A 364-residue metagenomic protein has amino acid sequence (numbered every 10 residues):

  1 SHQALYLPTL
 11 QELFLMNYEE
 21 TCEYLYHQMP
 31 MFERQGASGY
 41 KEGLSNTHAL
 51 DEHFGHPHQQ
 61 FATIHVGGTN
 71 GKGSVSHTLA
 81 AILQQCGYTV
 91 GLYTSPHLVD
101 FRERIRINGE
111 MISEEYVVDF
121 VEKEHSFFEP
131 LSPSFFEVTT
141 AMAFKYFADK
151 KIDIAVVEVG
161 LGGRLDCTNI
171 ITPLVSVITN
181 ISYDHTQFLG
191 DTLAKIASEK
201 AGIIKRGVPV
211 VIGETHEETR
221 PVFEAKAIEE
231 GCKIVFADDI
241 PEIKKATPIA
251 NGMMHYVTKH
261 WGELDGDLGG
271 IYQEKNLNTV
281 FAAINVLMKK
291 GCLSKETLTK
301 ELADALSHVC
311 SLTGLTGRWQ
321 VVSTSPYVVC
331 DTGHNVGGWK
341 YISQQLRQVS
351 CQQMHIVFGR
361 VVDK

Functional and structural regions predicted by a protein language model:
Q3-L15: Short, Lys/Arg-enriched N-terminal segments with co-localized hydrophobic residues within the first ~10-30 amino acids
E12-G68, V75-H77, A81-C86: Short functional linear segments
Q35-L44, H48-Q60, Q85-I171, Q187-L189 (+1 more regions): ATP-dependent carboxylate-amine ligase catalytic core
T47-L50, L79, L83, A143-F147 (+2 more regions): Buried hydrophobic packing segments
V90, V210, I234-V235: Hydrophobic beta-strand scaffold residues
P96, T139-F188, R220-E263: Extended acidic/charged loop-beta regions that coordinate divalent cations and stabilize anionic phosphate/carboxylate
D149-K150, I154-V159, C167-V177, I181-H185 (+2 more regions): Nucleotide phosphate-binding/pyrophosphate-handling subdomain across enzymes that bind or process nucleotide phosphates
A197-R206: Membrane-proximal helix-turn-helix segments that form the acceptor-binding/catalytic region of lipid-linked
